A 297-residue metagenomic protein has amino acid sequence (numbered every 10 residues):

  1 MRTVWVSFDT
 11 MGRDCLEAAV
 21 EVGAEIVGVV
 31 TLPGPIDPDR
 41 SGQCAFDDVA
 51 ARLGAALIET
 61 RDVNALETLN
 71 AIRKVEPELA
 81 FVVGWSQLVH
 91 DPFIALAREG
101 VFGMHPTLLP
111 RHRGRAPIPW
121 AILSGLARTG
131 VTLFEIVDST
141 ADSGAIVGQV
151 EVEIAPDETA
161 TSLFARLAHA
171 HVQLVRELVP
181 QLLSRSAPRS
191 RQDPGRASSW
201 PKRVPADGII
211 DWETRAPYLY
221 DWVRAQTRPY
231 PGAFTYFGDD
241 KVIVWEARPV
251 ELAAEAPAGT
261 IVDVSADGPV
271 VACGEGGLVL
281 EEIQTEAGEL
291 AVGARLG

Functional and structural regions predicted by a protein language model:
M1, V30, E213-G297: An anion-binding loop in the catalytic cleft
M1-R40: N-terminal Rossmann-like dinucleotide-binding module
R2-V4, E25-P33, A56-V75, A80 (+1 more regions): Internal alpha/beta domain cores that form substrate/cofactor-binding pockets in large enzymes and binding proteins
F8-G12, R61-N64, W85-L88, T227 (+1 more regions): Short beta->alpha connector loops
V22, L79, V83-S199: Donor/substrate-binding cores of folate-linked one-carbon enzymes
P35-L53: N-terminal beta-loop-helix "entrance" segment that forms/cooperates in small-molecule cofactor or anionic ligand
P201-T214: Acyl-group handling in specialized metabolite and lipid biosynthesis
